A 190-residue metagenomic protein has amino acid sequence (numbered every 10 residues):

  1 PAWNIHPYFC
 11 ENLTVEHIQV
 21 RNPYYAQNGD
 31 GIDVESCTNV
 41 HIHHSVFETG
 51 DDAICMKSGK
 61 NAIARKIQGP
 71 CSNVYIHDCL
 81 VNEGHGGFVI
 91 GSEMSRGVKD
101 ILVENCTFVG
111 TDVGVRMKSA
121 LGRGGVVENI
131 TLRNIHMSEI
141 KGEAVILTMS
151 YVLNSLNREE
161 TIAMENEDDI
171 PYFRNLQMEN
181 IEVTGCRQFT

Functional and structural regions predicted by a protein language model:
P1-T190: Extracellular/periplasmic carbohydrate-active domains that bind, remodel, or depolymerize complex polysaccharides
